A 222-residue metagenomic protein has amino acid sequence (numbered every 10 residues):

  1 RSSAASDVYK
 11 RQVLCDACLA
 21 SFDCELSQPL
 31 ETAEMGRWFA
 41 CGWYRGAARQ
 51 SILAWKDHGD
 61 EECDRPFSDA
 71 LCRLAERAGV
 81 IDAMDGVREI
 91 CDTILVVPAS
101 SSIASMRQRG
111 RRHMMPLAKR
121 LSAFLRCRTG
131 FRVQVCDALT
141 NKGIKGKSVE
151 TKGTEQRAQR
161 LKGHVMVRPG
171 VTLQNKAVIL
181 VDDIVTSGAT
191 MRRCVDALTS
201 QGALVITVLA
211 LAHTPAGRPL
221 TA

Functional and structural regions predicted by a protein language model:
R1-A222: Glycine-rich phosphate/pyrophosphate-handling loop used in enzymes and phosphotransfer proteins
